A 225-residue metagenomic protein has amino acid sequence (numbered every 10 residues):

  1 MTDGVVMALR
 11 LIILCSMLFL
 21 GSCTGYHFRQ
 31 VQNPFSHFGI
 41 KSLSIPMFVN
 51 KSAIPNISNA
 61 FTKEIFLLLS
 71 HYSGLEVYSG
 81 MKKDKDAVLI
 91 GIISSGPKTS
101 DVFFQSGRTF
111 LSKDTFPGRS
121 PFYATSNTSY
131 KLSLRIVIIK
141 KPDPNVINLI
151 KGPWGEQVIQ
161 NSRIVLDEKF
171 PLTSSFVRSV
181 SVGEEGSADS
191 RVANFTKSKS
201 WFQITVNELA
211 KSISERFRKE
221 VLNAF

Functional and structural regions predicted by a protein language model:
M1-C23: Sec-dependent bacterial lipoprotein signal peptides
T2-V6, I45-P46, I90-I92, G107: Intrinsically disordered, low-complexity Ser/Thr/Pro-rich tracts
M7-R10, Y78-A87: Generic structural signal for short, solvent-exposed loop/turn connectors between secondary structure elements
I12, P34, G80, Y123-T125: Residues embedded in well-ordered secondary-structure elements
S22-K82, E184-A210, S214-F225: A structural "domain/chain start" motif
K83, A87-S179: Surface-exposed short loop/turn segments
